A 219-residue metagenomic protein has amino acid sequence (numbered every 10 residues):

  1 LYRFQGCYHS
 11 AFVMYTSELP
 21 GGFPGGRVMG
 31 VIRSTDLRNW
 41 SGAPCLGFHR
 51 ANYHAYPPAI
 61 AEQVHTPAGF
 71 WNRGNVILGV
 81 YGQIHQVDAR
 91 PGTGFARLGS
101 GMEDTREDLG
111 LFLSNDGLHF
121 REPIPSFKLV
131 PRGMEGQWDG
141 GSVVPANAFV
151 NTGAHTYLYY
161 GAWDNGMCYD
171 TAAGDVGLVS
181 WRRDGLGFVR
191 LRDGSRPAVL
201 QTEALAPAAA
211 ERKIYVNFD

Functional and structural regions predicted by a protein language model:
L1-D219: Carbohydrate-active catalytic/glycan-binding domains of CAZyme proteins, especially the secreted or lumenal ectodomains
